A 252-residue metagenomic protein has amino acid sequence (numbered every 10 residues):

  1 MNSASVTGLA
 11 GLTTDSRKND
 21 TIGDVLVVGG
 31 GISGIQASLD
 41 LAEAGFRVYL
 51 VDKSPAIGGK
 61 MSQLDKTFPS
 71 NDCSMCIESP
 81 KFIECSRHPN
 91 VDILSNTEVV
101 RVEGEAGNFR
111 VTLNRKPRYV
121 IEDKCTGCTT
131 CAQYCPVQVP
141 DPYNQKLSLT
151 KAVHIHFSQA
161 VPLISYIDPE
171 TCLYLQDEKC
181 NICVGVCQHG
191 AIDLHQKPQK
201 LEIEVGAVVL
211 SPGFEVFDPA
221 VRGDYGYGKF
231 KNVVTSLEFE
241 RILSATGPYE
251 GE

Functional and structural regions predicted by a protein language model:
N2-L12, S54-P80, L94-K124, P136-G185 (+1 more regions): Non-heme iron-sulfur electron-transfer modules
K18-S33: Beta1/beta-strand and adjacent pyrophosphate-binding region of the FAD-binding site in flavoprotein oxidoreductases
G31-S33, A56, T126, T130: Residue-level detector of alpha-helix initiation sites
S38, A42: Gly/Ala-rich phosphate-binding loop of Rossmann-like dinucleotide-binding domains, activating on the conserved
Y49: Conserved beta-strand positions in the Rossmann-like core of class I SAM-dependent methyltransferases
E84-D92: A structural motif corresponding to the C-terminal end of an alpha-helix and its immediate exit/capping segment
I93, F239-E240, P248-E252: Rossmann-like dinucleotide-binding core of oxidoreductases
